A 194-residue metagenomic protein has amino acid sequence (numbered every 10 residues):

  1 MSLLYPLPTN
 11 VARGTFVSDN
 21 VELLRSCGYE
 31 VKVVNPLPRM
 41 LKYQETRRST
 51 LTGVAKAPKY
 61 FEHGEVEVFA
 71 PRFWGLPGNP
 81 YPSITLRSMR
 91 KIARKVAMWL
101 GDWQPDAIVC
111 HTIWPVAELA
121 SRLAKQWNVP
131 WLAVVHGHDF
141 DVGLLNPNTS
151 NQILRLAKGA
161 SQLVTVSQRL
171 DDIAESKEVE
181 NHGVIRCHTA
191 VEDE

Functional and structural regions predicted by a protein language model:
M1-K56, F61-E62, K158, Q162: N-terminal subdomain of nucleotide-sugar transferases
P6-P8, V129-P147, G159-Q162: A short, histidine- and acid-enriched strand-loop-helix "catalytic/donor-clamping" loop that lines the nucleotide-sugar
V33-W103: A conserved catalytic-core segment of Leloir-type glycosyltransferases
L37, R169, A190: Carbohydrate-associated surface elements
P82-R94, P105-W127: An aromatic- and histidine-rich active-site surface loop
G101, R155-L156: Structural alpha-helical scaffold elements that stabilize or flank donor/cofactor-binding regions in carbohydrate
T112, S167-R169: Helix N-cap/beta->alpha junction signal
G143-P147, E175, A190-E194: Acidic anion/phosphate-binding donor-loop and adjacent secondary structure in glycosyltransferase catalytic cores
